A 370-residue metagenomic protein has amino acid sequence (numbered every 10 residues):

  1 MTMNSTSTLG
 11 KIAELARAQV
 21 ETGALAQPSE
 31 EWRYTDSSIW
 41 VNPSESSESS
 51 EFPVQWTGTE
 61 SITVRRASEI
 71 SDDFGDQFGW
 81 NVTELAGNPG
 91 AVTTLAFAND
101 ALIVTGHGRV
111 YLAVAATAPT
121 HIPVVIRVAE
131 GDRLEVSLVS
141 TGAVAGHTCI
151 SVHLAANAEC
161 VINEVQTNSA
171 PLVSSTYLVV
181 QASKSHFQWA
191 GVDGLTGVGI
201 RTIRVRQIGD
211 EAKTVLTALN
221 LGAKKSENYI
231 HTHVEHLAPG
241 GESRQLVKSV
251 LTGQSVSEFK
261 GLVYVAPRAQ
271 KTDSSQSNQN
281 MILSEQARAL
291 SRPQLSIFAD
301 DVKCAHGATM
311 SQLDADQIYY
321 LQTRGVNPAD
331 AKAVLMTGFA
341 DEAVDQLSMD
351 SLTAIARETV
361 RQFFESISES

Functional and structural regions predicted by a protein language model:
M1-T94, A98-D100, T105, R109 (+1 more regions): N-terminal amphipathic, basic helical "cap/leader" segment at the start of enzyme domains
I39, A340-D341: Short Asp/Glu-rich motifs
N81-V326, A340, L347-S370: Conserved beta-strand/loop scaffold segments within soluble protein domains that form the structured core and edges
